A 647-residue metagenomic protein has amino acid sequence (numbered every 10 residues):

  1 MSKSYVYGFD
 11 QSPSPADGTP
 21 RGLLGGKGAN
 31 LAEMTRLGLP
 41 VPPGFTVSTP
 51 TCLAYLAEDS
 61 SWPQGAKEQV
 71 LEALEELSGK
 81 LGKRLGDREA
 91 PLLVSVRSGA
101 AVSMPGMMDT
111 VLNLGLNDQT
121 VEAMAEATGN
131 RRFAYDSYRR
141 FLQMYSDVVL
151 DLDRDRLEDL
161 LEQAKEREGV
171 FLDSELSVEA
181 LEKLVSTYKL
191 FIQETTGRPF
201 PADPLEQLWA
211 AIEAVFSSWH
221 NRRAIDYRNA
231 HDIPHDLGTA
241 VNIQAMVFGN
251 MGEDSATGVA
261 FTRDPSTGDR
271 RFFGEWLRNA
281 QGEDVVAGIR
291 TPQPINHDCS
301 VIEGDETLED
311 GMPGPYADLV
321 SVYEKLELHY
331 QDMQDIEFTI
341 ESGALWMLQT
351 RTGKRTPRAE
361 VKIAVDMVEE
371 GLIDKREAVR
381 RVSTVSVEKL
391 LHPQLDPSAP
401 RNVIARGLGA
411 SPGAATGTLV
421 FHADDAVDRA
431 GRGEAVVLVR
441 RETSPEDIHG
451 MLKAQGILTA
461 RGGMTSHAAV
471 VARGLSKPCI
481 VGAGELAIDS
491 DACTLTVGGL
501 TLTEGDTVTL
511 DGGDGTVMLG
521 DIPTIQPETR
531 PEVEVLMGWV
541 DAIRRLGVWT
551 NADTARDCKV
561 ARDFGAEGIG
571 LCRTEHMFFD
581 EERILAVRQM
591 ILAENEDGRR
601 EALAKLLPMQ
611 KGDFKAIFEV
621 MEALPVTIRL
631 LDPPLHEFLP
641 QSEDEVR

Functional and structural regions predicted by a protein language model:
M1-N402, E434-V437, S444-H449, Q455 (+7 more regions): Nucleotide/phosphate-binding sheet-loop regions of phosphoryl- and nucleotidyl-transfer enzymes
Q69, E485-T516, P523: S4-like RNA-binding module at protein N-termini
T262, V427-R429, I448, G498-T501: Short, surface-exposed secondary-structure edge patches
L372-K453, T516-I522, V533, M537-D541 (+1 more regions): Protease-associated
Q455-R461, C479: A short, small-residue-rich loop immediately preceding and capping a beta-strand
V471-P478, G482: Basic (Lys/Arg-enriched) interaction patch that binds polyanionic ligands
P531-L571: Long, low-complexity intrinsically disordered regions
